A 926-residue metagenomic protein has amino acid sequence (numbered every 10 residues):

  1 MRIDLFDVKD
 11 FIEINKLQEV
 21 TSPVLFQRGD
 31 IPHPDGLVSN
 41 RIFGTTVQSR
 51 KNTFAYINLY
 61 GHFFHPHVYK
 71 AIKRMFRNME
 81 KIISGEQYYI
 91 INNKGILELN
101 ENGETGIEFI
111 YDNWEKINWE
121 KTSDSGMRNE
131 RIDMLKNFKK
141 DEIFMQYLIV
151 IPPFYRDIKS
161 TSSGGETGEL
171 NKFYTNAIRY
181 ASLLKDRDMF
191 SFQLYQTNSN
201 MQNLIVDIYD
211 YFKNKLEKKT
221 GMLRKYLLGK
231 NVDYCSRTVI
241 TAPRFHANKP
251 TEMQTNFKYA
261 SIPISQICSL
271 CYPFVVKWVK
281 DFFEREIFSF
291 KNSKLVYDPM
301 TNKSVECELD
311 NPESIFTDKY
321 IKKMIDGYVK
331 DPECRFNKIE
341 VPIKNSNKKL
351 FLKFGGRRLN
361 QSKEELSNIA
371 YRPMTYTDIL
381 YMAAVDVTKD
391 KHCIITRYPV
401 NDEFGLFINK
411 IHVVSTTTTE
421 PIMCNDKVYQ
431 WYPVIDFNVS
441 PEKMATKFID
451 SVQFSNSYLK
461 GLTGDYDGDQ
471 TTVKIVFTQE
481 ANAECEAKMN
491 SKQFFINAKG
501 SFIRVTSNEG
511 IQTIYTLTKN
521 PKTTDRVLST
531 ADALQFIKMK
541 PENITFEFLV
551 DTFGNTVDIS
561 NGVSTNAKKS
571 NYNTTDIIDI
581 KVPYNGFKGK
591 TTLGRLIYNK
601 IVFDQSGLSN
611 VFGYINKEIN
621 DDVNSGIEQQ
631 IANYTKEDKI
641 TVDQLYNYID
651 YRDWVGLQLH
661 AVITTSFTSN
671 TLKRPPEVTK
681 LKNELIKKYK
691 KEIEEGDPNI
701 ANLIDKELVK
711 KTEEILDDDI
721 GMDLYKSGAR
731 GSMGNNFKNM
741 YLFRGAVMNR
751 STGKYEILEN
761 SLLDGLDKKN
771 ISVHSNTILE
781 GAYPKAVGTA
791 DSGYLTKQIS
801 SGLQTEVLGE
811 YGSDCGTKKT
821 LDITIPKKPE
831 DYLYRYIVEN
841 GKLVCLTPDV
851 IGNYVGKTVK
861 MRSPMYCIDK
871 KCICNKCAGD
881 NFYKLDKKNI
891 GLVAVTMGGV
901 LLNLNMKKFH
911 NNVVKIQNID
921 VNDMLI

Functional and structural regions predicted by a protein language model:
M1-I926: Conserved core architecture of multi-subunit DNA-directed RNA polymerases
